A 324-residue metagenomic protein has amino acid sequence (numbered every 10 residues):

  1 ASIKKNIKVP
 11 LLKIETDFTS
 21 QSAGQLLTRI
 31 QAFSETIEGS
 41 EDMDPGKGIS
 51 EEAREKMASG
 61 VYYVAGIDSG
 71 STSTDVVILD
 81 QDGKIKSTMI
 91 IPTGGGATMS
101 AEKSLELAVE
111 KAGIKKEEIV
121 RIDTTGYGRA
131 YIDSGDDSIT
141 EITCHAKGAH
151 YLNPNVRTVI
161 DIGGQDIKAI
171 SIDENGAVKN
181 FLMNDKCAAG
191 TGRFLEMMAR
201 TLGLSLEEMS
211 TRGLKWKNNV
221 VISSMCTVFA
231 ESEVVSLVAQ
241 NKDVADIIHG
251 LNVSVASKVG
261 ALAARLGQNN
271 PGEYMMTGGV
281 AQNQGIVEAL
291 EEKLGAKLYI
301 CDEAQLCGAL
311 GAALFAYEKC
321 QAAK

Functional and structural regions predicted by a protein language model:
A1, G94-A97, A177-N218, L314 (+1 more regions): Glycine-rich phosphate-binding loop plus the immediately following alpha-helix
A1-Q21, G192-E196, C301-K324: Glycine-rich phosphate-binding/hydrolytic loop that grips phosphoryl groups
E51-K84, V156-G176: Gly/Thr-rich phosphate-binding beta-strand-loop-beta motif of the actin/hexokinase/Hsp70
V64-L107, V178-F181, D185-K186: Short glycine-rich, Thr/Ser-proximal phosphate-binding strand/loop in the N-terminal lobe of ATP-dependent enzymes
M89-T93, A112-T143, K179: Short beta-strand-loop/turn "lid" adjacent to the catalytic site in phosphate-handling enzymes
G128, G267-K293, A304-Q305: Glycine-rich phosphate-binding loops at beta-strand->alpha-helix junctions
E141-I142, E291-L310: Conserved phosphate-binding/catalytic loops in two-lobed NTP-binding clefts
S232-R265, Q305: Adenine-nucleotide phosphate-binding core of ATP-dependent small-molecule kinases
